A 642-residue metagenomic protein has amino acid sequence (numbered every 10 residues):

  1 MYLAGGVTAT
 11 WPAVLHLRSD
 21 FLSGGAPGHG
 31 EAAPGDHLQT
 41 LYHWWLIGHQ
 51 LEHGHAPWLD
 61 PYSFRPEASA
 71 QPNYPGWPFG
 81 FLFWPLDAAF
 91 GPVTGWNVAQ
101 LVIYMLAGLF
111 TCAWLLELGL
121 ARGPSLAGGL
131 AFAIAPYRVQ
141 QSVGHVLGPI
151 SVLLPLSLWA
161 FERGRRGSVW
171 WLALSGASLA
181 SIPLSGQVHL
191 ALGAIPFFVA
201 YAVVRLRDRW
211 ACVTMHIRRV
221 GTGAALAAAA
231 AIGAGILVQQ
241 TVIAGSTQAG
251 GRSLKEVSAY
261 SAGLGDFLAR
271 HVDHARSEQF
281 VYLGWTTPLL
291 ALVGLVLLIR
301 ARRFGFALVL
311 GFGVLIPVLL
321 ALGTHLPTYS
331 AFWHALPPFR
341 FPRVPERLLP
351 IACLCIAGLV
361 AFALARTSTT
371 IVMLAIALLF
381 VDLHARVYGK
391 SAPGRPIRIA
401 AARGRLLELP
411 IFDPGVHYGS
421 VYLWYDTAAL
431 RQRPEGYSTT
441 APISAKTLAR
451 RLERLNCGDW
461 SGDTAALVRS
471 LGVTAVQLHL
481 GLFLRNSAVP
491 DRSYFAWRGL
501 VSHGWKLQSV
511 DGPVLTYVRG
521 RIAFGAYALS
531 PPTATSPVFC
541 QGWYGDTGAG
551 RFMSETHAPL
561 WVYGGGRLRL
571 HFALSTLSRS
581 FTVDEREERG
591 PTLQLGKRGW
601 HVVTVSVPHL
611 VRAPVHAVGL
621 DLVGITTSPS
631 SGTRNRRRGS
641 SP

Functional and structural regions predicted by a protein language model:
M1-L3, F198, C212-Q239, R252-K255 (+1 more regions): Hydrophobic alpha-helical membrane-interfacial segments at the cytosolic entry of transmembrane helices
Y2-A4, T8, A99-L118, R122-R207 (+2 more regions): Membrane-embedded helix bundles of polyisoprenyl
P12-L118, G123-L153, A275: Active-site lumenal/periplasmic loops and adjacent helix-entry segments of GT-C-fold, multi-pass membrane
L22, A26-G30, R138-G148, K255-G263 (+4 more regions): Membrane-helix boundary/interfacial segments in multi-pass membrane proteins
P27-H49, A231-L297: Periplasmic/ER-lumenal interhelical loops and adjacent helix-loop junctions in multi-pass membrane proteins
V203, R209, M215, G284-L319: Hydrophobic, aromatic-rich transmembrane alpha-helices and their immediate juxtamembrane boundary segments
K255, A375-C540: Extracytoplasmic
G265, R521-R567, A573-S578, V611-P642: Glycan-recognition and processing domains
